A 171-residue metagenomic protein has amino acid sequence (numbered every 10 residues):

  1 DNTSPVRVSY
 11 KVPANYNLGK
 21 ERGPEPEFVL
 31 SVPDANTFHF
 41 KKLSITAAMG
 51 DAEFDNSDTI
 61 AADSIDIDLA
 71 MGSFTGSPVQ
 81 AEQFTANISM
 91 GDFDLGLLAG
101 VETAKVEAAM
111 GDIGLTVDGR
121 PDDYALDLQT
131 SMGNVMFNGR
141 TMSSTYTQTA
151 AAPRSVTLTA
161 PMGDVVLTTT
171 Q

Functional and structural regions predicted by a protein language model:
D1-H39, S44, E53-S57, D118 (+3 more regions): Short linear S-[DN]-x-LW-Φ motif typified by the pepsin-like aspartic protease active-site region
S4-V6, P26, K41, D63 (+5 more regions): Envelope-exposed proteins and targeting segments
V12-A14, D34, M71, M90 (+1 more regions): Short, well-ordered turn and helix-capping elements at secondary-structure junctions
G19-R22, I65-I67, A86, Y146-T149: Short, solvent-exposed secondary-structure boundary motifs
E25, A47-D51, L69-M71, S89 (+3 more regions): Intrinsic low-complexity repeat tracts in disordered regions, enriched in small/polar residues
L30-S31, F54, G72-S73, D92 (+1 more regions): A generic local structural motif
K42-N87: Right-handed parallel beta-helix
G76-Q171: Short, surface-exposed interaction patches in beta-rich subdomains that mediate adhesion/assembly near membranes
